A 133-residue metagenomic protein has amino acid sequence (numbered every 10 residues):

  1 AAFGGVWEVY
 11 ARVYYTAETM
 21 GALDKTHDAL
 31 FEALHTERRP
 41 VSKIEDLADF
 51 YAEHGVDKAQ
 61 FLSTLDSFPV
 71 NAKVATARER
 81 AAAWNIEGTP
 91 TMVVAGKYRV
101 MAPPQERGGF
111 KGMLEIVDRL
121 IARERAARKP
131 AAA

Functional and structural regions predicted by a protein language model:
A1-D46, D118-A131: Structural alpha/beta surface segment adjacent to cysteine/selenocysteine redox centers across thiol/disulfide enzymes
A48-A133: C-terminal cap of thioredoxin/glutaredoxin-like
